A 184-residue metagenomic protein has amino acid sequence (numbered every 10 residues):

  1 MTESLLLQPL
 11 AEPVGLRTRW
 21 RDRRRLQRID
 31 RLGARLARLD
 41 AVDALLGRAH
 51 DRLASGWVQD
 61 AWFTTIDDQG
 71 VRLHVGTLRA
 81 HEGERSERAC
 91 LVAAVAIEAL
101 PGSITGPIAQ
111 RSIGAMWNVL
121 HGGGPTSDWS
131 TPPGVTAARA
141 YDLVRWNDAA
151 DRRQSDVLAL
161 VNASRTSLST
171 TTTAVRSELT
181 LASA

Functional and structural regions predicted by a protein language model:
T2-R52, S103-A184: Charged interaction scaffolds used for protein-protein
D22-L26, D68-V71, L91: Short amphipathic alpha-helical segments, especially helix-boundary/capping motifs
A41, G83-S86: A generic short alpha-helical patch detector that favors 3-5-residue windows in or near N-terminal regions
A44-E82: Short amphipathic alpha-helical segments and their helix-coil junctions
L73-G76, A94, L179: Hydrophobic transmembrane signal anchors and adjacent membrane-proximal interface regions, especially in viral
R85-E98: Active-site nucleophilic cysteine motif
